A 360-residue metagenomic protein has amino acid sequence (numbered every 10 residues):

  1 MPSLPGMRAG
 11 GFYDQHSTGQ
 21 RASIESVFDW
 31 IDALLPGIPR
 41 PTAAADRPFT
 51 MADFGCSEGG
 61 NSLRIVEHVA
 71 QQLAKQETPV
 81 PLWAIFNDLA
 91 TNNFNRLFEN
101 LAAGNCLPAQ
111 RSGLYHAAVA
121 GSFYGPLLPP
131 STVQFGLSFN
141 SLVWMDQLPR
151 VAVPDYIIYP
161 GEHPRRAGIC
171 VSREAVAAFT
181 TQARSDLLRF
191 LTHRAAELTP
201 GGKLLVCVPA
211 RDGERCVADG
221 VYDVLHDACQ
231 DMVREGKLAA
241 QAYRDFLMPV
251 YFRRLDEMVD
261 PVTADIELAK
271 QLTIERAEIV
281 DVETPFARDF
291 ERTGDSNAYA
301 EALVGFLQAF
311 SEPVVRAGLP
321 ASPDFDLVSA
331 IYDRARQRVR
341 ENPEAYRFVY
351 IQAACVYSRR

Functional and structural regions predicted by a protein language model:
M1-S131, W144-V171, V206-R211, D326-C355: N-terminal charged/capping segments associated with class I S-adenosyl-L-methionine
V27, I65, A183-F190, M258: Alpha-helical packing segments of well-folded alpha/beta enzyme cores
W30, L34, H68, H193 (+1 more regions): Amphipathic alpha-helical segments that form well-ordered structural scaffolds and often line/cohere around active
S131, D186-H193, E197, P261: Short, conserved SAM-binding segment of the class I
S138-D186, D212-R244: Mobile active-site "lid"/loop adjacent to the S-adenosyl-L-methionine
P149-R150, L198-P200: Helix-to-beta-strand junctions that scaffold the AdoMet/dcAdoMet cofactor pocket in Class I SAM-dependent enzymes
P200-P323: Substrate-binding/catalytic lobe of Class I Rossmann-like enzymes that use SAM or dcSAM, i.e., the mid-to-C-terminal
G294-R360: C-terminal target-recognition/interaction regions appended to catalytic cores
